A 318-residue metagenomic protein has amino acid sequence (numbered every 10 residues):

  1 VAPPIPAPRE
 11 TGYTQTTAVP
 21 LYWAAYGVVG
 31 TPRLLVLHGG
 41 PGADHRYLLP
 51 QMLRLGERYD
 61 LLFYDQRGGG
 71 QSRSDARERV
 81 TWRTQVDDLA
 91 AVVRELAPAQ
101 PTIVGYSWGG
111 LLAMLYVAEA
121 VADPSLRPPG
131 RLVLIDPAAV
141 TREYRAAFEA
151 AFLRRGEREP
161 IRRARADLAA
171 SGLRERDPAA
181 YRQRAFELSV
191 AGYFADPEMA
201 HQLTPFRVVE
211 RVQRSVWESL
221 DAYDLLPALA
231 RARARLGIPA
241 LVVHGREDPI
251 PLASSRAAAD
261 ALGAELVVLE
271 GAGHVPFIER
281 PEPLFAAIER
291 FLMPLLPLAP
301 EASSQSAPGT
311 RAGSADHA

Functional and structural regions predicted by a protein language model:
A18-S74: Conserved HGGG/HGGXW glycine-rich cap/lid loop of the alpha/beta-hydrolase fold
G68-W108: Active-site loop/oxyanion-hole signature of alpha/beta-hydrolase fold enzymes
Q100-A146: Conserved hydrolase catalytic core segment
G130-G172: Flexible "cap/lid" loop of the alpha/beta hydrolase fold
R165-R231, G237-I238: Alpha/beta-hydrolase
L236, V242-H244: Short beta-strand/loop motif that positions the catalytic acidic residue of the alpha/beta-hydrolase fold
P249-S254: Conserved alpha/beta-hydrolase "acid-adjacent" motif
A264-S304, A318: Catalytic active-site module of serine/aspartate enzymes centered on a nucleophile-bearing elbow/loop
